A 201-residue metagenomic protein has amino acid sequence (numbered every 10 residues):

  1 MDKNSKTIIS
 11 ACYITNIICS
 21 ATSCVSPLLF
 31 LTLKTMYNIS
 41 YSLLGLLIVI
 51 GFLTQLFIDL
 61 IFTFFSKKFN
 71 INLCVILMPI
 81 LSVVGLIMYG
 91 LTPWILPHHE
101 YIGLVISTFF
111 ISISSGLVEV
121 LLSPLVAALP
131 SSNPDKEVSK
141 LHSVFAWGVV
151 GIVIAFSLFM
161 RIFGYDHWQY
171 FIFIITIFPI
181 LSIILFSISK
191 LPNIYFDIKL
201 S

Functional and structural regions predicted by a protein language model:
T7-Y41, D59, E119, S123: Extracytoplasmic
T22, T54-I58, S114, G148: MFS transmembrane alpha-helix packing/gate-lining sites
L46-F64: Central cavity-lining transmembrane alpha-helices of secondary-active solute carriers, predominantly the Major
I58-I71, M160: Helix-to-loop junctions at the C-terminal end of transmembrane segments in multipass secondary transporters
I80-H98: C-terminal ends and interior cores of transmembrane alpha-helices in multi-pass membrane transporters/permeases
H99-V118: Hydrophobic core of transmembrane alpha-helices in multi-pass small-molecule transporters, especially MFS/SLC-type
G116-S131: Intracellular juxtamembrane helix-capping segments at the cytosolic ends of symmetry-related transmembrane helices
S132-N133, E137-I194: Helix-loop-helix hairpin linking two adjacent transmembrane segments in secondary transporters
